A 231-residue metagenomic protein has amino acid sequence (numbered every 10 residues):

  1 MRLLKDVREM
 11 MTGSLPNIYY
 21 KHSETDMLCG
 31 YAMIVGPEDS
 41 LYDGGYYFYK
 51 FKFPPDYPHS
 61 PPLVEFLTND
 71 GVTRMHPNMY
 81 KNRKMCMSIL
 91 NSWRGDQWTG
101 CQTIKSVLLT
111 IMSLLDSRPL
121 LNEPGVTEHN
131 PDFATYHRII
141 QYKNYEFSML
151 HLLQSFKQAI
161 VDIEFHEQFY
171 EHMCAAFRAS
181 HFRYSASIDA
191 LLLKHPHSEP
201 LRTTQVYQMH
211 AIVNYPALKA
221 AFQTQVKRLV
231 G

Functional and structural regions predicted by a protein language model:
M1-N91, G95-Q102, S106, V226: Strand-helix-loop interaction patch of compact alpha/beta domains
M10, L114, R118: Phosphate/oxyanion-binding loops and surfaces in catalytic or ligand/nucleic-acid-binding neighborhoods
I104-L115: Short amphipathic C-terminal alpha-helix that caps PH/PH-like domains
L121-G231: Charge-rich (especially acidic), low-complexity segments
